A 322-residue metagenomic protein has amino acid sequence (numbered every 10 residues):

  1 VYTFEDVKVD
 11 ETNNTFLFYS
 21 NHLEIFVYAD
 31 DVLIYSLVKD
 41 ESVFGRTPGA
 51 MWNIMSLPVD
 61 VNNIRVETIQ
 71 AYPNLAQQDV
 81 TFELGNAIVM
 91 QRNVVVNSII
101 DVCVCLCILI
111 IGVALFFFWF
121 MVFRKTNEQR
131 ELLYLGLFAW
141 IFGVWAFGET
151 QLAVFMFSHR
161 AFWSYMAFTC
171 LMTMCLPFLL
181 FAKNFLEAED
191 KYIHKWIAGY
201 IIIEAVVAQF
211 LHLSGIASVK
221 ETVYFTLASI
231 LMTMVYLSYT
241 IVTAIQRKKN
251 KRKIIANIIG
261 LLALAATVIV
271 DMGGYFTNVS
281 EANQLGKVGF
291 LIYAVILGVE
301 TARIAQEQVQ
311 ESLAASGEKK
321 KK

Functional and structural regions predicted by a protein language model:
V1, Y35-F44, M121-Q129, E149-Y165: Sequence/structural signature of beta-propeller blade repeats across diverse families
V1-K8, W52-I54: Short beta-strands within extracellular/lumenal beta-sheet-rich domains
K8-A29, I64-T68: Aromatic-lined ligand-binding clefts that engage carbohydrates, nucleic acids, or primary amines
F26-T81: Beta-strand-rich ligand-recognition modules
N86, M90-R124, Y224-Q246: First transmembrane helix
I100-C103, Y134, F162-A167: Short alpha-helical transmembrane interface motifs in multi-pass membrane proteins
G112-V144: Juxtamembrane interface at the cytosolic side of transmembrane helices
F142-E318: Interfacial "cap-and-anchor" motif at the non-cytosolic start of specific transmembrane alpha-helices
